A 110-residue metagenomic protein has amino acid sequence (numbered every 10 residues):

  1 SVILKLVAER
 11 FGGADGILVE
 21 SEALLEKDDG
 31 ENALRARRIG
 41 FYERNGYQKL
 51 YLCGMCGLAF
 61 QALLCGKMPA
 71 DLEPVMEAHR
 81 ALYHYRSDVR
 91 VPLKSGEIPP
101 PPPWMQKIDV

Functional and structural regions predicted by a protein language model:
S1-G12: Conserved acetyl-CoA-binding loop-helix of GNAT-fold acetyltransferases
G13-V110: Terminal substrate-recognition subdomain of acyl/acetyltransferases
